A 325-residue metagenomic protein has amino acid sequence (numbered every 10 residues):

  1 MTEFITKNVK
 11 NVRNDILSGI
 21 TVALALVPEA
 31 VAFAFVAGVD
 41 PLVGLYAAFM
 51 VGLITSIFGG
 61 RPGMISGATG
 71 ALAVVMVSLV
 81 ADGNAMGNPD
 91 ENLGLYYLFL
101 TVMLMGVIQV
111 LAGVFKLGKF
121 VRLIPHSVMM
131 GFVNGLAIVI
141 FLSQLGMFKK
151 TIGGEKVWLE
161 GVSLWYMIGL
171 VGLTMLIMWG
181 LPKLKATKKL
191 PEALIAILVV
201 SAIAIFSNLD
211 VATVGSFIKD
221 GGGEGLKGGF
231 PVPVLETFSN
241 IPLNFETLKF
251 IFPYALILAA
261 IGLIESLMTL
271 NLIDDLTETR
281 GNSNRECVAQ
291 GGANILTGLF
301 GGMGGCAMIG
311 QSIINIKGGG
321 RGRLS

Functional and structural regions predicted by a protein language model:
M1-S325: Transmembrane helical cores of multi-pass ion-transport proteins
